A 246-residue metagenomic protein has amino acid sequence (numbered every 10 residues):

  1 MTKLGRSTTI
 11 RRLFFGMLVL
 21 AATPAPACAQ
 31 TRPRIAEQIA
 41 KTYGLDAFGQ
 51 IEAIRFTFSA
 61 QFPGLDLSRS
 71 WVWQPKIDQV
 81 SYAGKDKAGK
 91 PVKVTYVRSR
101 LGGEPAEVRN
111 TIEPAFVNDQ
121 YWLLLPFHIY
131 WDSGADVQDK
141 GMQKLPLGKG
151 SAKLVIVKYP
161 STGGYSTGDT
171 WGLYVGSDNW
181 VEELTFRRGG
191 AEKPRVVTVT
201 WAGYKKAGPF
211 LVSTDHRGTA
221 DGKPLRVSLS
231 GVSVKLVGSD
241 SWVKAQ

Functional and structural regions predicted by a protein language model:
T2-M17: Bacterial N-terminal signal peptides that target proteins for export
L18, K76-D78, P209: Beta-strand-connecting loop/turn residues
A25-A29: Sec/Tat signal peptide C-region and signal peptidase I cleavage site
Q30-E37, V92, Y96-D169, G189-R195 (+1 more regions): Flexible, processing/modification-adjacent segments and terminal tails in exported/periplasmic/extracellular proteins
P33-N110, S133-K144: N-terminal mature ectodomain segment of secretory-pathway/periplasmic proteins
F48, W73-P75, W122-L123, W171 (+1 more regions): Tryptophan-centric aromatic hotspots in well-structured domains and transmembrane helices
G148-A245: Gly/Pro-enriched, hydrophobic low-complexity segments that function as extracytoplasmic propeptides/linkers
